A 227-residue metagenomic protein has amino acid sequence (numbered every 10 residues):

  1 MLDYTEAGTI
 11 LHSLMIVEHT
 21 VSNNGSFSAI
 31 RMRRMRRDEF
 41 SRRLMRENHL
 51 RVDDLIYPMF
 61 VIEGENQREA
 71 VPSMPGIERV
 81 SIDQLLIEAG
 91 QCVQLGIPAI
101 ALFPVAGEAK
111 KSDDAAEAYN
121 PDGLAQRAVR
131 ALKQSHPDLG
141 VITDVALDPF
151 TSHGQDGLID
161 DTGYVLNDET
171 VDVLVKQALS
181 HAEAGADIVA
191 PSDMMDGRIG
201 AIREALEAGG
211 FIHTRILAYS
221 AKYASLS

Functional and structural regions predicted by a protein language model:
M1, T9-I10, S26, K222 (+1 more regions): Intrinsic disorder/low-structure terminal segments
M1-D3, E207: Short intrinsically disordered, low-complexity coil segments enriched in acidic
D3-Y4, T9-H19: Short, positively charged and aromatic/hydrophobic N-terminal segments
E18-I62, Q67: N-terminal amphipathic alpha-helix/helix-capping segment at the start of soluble metabolic enzymes
N66-E69, V80-S227: Alpha/beta enzyme core
